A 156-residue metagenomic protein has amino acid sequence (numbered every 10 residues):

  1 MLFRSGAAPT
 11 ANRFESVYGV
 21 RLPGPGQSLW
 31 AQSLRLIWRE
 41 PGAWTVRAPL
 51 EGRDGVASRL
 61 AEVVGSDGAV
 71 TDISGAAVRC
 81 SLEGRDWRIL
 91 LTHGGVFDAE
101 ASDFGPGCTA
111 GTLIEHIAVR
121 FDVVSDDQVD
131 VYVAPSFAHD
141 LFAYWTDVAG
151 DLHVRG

Functional and structural regions predicted by a protein language model:
M1-L2: Short, small-residue-biased leader/transition segments that mark boundaries at the very start of proteins
F14-L22, G26-S74, E83-G156: Conserved, structured C-terminal
